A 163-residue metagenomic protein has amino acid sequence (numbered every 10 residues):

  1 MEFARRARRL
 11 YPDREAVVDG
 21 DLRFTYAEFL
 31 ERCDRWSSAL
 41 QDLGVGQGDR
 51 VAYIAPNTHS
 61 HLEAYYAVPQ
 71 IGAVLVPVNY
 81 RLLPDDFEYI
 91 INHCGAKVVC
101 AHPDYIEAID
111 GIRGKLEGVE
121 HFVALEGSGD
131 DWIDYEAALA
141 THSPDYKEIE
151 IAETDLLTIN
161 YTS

Functional and structural regions predicted by a protein language model:
M1-A16: A short N-terminal helical cap/helix-turn-helix that marks the beginning of AMP-binding/adenylate-forming
P12, I159-S163: Conserved adenylation A10 loop of the ANL superfamily
D13-T58, L62-Y66, L83-E88, D134-A140: Conserved AMP-binding/adenylate-forming core of the ANL superfamily
Y66-I71, H93: Short hydrophobic alpha-helices that are characteristic scaffold elements of the AMP-binding
V78-N79, H102-P103, E126: Short beta->alpha connector loops at strand-helix junctions that form conserved, small/polar/Pro-enriched
L82-G111, T141: Conserved ATP-dependent adenylate/AMP-binding module captured primarily in the ANL superfamily
I106-T154: ANL superfamily adenylate-forming
